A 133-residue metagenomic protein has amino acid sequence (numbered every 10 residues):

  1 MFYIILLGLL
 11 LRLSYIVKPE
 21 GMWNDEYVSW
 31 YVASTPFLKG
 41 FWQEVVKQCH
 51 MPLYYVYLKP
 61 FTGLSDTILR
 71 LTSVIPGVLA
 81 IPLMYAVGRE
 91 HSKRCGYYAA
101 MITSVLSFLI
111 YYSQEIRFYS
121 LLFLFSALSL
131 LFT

Functional and structural regions predicted by a protein language model:
M1-W23: Transmembrane signal-anchor helices characteristic of membrane glycosylation enzymes that use polyprenol
Y3-I5, M84-V105, L124: Transmembrane-helix signature of polytopic, membrane-embedded enzymes that assemble or transfer cell-envelope glycans
L13-P19, D66-R70, A80, A100-F123: Aromatic- and kink-enriched transmembrane "portal" helix at the membrane-lumen/periplasm boundary that abuts
M22-G40: Extracytoplasmic catalytic-loop and juxtamembrane helix elements of membrane-embedded, polyprenol/dolichol-linked
W30-V32, V45-T67, V74-I75: Short hydrophobic/aromatic helix or loop-helix immediately within or flanking a transmembrane segment in polytopic
L71-H91, L128: Transmembrane-helix motifs of polytopic, lipid-linked glycan transferases
